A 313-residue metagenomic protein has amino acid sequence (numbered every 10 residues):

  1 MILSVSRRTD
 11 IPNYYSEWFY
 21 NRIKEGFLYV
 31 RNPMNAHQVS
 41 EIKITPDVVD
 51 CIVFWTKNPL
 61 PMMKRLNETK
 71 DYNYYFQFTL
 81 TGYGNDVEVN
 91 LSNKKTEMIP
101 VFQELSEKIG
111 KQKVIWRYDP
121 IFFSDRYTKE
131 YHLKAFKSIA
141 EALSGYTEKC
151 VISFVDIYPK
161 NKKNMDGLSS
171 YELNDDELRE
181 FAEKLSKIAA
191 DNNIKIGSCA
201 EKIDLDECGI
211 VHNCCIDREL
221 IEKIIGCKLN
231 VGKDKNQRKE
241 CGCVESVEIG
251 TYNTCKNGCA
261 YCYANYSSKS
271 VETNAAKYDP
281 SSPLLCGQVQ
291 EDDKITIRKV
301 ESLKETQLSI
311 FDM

Functional and structural regions predicted by a protein language model:
M1-E88, K95-K111, S268-M313: Conserved Radical SAM active-site core
R8-D10, K57, T79-Y83, D119-I121 (+2 more regions): Active-site beta-loop-alpha junctions enriched in small/polar residues
G84-S92, P120-E130, M165-L173: Surface-exposed cleft-lining segments at the edges of enzyme active sites
E97-N164, E183-A200: Conserved C-terminal portion of the radical SAM core fold that forms the substrate/S-adenosylmethionine-binding
K162-V247: A conserved mid-domain beta-alpha-beta active-site/ligand-binding segment of alpha/beta enzyme cores
K239, V247-S267: Local cysteine-cluster metal-coordination motifs and their immediate loop/turn environment, predominantly Fe-S cluster
